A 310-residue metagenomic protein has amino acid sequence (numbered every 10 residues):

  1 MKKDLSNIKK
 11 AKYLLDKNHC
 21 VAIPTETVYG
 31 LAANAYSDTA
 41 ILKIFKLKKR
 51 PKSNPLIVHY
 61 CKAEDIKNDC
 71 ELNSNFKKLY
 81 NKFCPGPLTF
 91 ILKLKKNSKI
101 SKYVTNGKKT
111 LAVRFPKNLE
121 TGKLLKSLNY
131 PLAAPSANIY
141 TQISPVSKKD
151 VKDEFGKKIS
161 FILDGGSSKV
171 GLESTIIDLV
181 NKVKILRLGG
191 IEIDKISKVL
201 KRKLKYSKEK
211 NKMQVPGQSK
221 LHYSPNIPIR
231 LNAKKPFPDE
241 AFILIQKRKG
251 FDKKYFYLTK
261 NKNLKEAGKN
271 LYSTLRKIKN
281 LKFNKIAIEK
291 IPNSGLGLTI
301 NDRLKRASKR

Functional and structural regions predicted by a protein language model:
M1-R310: Active-site-adjacent structural elements in enzyme catalytic cores
